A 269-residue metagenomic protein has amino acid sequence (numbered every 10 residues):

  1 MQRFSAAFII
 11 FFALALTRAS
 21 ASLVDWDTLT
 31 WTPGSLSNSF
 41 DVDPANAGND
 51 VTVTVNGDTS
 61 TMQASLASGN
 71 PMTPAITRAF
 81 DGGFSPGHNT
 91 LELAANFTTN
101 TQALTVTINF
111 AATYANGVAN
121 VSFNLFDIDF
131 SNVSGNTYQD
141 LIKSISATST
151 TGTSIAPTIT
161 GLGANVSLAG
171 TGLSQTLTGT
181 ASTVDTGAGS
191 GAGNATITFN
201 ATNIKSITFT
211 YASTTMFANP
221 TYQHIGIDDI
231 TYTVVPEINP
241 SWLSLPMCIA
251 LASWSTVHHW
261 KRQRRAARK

Functional and structural regions predicted by a protein language model:
A7-A15: Bacterial N-terminal signal peptides
L16-S22: Sec/Tat signal peptide C-region and signal peptidase I cleavage site
S22-T105, S144-S182: N-terminal targeting leaders for non-cytosolic proteins
W26-W31, T151-V234: Terminal, low-complexity interaction segments
T98-Y114, S131, Y138-L141, G193-A195: Short beta-strands within extracellular/lumenal beta-sheet-rich domains
T113-S122, I204: Extended extracellular/luminal ectodomain segments enriched in beta-structured repeat modules
E237-H258: A short, hydrophobic C-terminal helix/tail in secreted or cell-surface proteins
S253-K269: C-terminal membrane-anchoring or membrane-association module
